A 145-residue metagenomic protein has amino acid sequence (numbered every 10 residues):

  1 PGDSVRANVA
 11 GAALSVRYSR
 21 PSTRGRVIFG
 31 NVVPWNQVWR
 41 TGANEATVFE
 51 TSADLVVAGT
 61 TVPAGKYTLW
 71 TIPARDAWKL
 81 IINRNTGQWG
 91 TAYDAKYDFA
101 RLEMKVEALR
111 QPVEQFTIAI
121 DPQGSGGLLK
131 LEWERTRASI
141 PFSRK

Functional and structural regions predicted by a protein language model:
P1-Q37, T86-K145: Primarily secretory-pathway and cell-envelope proteins
W39-W89: Mid-length scaffold segments of soluble, non-membrane domains
